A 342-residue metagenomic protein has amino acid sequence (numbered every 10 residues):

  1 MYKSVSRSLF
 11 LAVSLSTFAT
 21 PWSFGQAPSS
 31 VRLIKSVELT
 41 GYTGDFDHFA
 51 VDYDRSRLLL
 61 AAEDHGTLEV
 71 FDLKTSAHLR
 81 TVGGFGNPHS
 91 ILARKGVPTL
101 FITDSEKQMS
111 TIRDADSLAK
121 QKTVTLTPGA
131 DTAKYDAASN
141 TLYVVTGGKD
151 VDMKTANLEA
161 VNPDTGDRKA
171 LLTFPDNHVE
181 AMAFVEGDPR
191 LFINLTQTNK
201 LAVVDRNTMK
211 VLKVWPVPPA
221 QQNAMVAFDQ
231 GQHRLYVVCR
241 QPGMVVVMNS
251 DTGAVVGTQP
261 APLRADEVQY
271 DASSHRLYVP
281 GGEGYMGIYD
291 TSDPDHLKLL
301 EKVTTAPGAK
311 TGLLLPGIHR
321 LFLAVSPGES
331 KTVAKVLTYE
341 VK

Functional and structural regions predicted by a protein language model:
M1-V5: N-terminal secretory signal peptides that target proteins for export/translocation
S8-T20: Bacterial N-terminal signal peptides
F24-K342: Predominantly soluble domains enriched in secretory-pathway, periplasmic, or organellar proteins
